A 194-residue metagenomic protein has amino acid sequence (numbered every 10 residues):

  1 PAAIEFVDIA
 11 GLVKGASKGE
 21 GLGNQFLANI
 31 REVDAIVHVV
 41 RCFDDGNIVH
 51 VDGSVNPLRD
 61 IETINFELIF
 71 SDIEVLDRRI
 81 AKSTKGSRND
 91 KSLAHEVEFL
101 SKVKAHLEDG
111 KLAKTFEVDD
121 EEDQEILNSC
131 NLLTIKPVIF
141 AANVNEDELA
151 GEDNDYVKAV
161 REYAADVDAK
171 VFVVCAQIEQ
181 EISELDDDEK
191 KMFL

Functional and structural regions predicted by a protein language model:
P1-H38, C42-N65, V118-C130, D153-Y156: Switch II of P-loop NTPase G domains
F6-I9, I73, I135, D187: ATP/adenylate-binding site constellation spanning eukaryotic-like Ser/Thr protein kinases, ABC-transporter
N24-A28, E74, E98: A generic "alpha-helical surface" signal
E32, E67, Y163-D166: Substrate-engagement module of ASCE P-loop NTPases
F70: Conserved catalytic-core segment of NTP-binding enzymes
I73-R79: Conserved phosphoryl-transfer catalytic core
K82-L194: C-terminal-of-GTPase-core extension/linker across diverse P-loop GTPases
